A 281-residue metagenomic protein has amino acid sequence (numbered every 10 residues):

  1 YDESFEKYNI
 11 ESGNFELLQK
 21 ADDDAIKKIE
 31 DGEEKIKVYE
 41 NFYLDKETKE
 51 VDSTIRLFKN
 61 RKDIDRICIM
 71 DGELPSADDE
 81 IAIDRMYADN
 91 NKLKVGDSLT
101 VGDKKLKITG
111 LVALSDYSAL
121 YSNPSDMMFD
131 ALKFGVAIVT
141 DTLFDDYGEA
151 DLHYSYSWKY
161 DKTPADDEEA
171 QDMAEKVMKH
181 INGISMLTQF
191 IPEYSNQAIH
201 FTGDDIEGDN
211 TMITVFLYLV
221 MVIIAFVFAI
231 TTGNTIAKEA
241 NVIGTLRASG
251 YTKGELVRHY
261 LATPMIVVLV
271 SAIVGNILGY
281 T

Functional and structural regions predicted by a protein language model:
Y1-A225, N234, K253-G254, V267 (+1 more regions): Membrane transport/envelope proteins' first extracytoplasmic loop
G96, G250, G275: Conserved G/P- and acidic residue-centered "switch" motifs that form tight phosphate/ATP-binding loops in soluble
S98, T245-L246: Short alpha-helical segment immediately N-terminal to, or the first helix within, an HTH/HTH-like DNA-binding domain
V227-I230, Y260: Short hydrophobic/aromatic, small-residue-rich stretches within specific transmembrane helices of secondary active
A229-N241, M265-T281: Small-residue-rich transmembrane alpha-helices
R247, Y251-I266: Amphipathic cytosolic juxtamembrane alpha-helices at the membrane-cytosol interface of multi-pass membrane transporters
